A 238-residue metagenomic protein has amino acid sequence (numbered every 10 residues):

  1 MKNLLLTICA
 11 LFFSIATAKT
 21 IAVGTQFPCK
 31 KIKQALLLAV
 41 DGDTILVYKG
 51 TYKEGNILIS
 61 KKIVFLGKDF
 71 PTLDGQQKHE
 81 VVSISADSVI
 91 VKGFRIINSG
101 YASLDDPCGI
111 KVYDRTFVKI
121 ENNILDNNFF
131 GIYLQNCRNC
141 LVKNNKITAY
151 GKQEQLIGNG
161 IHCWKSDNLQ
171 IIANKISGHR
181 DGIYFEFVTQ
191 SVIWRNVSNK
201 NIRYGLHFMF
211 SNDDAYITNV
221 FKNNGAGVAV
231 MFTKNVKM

Functional and structural regions predicted by a protein language model:
M1-T20: Bacterial Sec-dependent N-terminal signal peptides
K19-K53: Acidic Gly/Asp/Thr-rich repetitive segments characteristic of extracellular carbohydrate-active and adhesion proteins
K33, L38-D41, Y52-V64, L73-V118 (+2 more regions): Extracellular beta-strand-rich solenoid/capping regions of secreted or surface-exposed proteins that bind or remodel
V64-K68, V89-G93, F117-E121, C140-K143 (+4 more regions): All-beta strand scaffolds that present successive hydrophobic residues in beta-strands
G75-S83, S103-V112, N127-F130, L134 (+4 more regions): Extracellular beta-strand/beta-solenoid scaffold signature
G100, K146-K152, L156-I157, N212: Flexible, glycine/small-residue-enriched loop-and-beta-strand segment within the central core of proteins
V188, S211, F232-T233: Beta-propeller blade termini and top-face loops
